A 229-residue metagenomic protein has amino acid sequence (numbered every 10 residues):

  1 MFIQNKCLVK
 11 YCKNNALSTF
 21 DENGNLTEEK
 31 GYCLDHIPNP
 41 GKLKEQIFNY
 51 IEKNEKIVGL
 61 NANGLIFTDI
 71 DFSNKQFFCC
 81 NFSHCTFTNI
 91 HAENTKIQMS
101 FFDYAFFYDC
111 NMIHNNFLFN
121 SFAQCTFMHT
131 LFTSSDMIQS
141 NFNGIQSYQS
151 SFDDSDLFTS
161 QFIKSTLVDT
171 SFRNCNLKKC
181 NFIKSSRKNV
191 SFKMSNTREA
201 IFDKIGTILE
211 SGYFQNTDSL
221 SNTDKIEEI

Functional and structural regions predicted by a protein language model:
F2-A16, F20-T27, K44-I229: Tandem repeat scaffolds
G24-I37: Cysteine-rich micro-motifs
